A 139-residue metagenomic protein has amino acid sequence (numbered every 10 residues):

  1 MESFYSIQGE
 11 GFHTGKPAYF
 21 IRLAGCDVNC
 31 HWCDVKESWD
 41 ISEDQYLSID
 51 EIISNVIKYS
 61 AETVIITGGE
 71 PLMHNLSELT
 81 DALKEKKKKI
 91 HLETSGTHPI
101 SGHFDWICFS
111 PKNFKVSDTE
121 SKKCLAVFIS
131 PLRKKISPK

Functional and structural regions predicted by a protein language model:
S3-E51: Canonical Radical SAM [4Fe-4S] cluster-binding loop centered on the CxxxCxxC motif and its immediate flanking residues
P17, S60-E62, K88, K134: Short coil/turn segments at beta-strand junctions that form active-site/ligand-binding loops
R22, T67-G68: A secondary-structure boundary/capping signal
C30-V35, Y59-S60, L132: Short, basic/glycine-rich phosphate-binding loops at helix/coil junctions that contact nucleotide phosphates
E37-T67, H74-N75: Glycine/small-residue-rich loop that forms an oxyanion/phosphate-binding "nest" at active or ligand-binding sites
L72-K139: Conserved AdoMet/S-adenosylmethionine-binding subsite of the radical SAM
